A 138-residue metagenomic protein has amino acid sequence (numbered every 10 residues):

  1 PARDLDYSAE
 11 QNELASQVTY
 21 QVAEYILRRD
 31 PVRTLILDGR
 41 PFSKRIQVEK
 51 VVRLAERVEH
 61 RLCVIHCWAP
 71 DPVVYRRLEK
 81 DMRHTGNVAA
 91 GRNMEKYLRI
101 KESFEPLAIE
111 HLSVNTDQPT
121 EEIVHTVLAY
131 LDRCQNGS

Functional and structural regions predicted by a protein language model:
P1-L27: Conserved substrate/cofactor phosphate-moiety recognition/catalytic segment in nucleotide-dependent phosphotransferases
A23, K50-V51: Aromatic/hydrophobic pocket-lining residues that form π-stacking "cages" and hydrophobic walls in ligand
Y25-D30, A55-H60, F104-P106: Conserved catalytic network of the ASCE P-loop NTPase/AAA+ motor domain
P31-L35, C63: Loop/turn-to-beta-strand initiation segments
G39-Q47: Acidic, metal-coordinating catalytic cores used for nucleic-acid/nucleotide bond scission and strand-transfer chemistry
F42-S43, W68-V74, P119-T120: Conserved nucleotide-binding/hydrolysis micro-motifs of P-loop NTPases
E56-L78, V114: Conserved phosphate-donor/acceptor-positioning beta-strand/loop module used by diverse small-molecule
K80-T126, C134: Small-molecule kinase domains that catalyze NTP-dependent phosphoryl transfer to phosphate-bearing small molecules
